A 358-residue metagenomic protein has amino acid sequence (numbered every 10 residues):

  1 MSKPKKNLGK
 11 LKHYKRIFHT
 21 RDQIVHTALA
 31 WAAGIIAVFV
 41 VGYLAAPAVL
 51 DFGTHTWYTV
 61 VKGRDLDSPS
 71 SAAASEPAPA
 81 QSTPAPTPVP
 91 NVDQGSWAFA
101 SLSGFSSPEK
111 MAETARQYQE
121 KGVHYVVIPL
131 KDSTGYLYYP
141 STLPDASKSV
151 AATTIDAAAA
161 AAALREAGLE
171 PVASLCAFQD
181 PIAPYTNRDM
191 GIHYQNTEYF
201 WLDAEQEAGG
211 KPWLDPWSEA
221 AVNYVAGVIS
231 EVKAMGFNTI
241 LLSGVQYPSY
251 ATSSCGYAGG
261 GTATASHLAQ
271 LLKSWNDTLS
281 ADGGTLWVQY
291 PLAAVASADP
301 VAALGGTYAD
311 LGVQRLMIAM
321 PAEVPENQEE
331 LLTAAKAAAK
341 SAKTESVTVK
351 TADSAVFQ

Functional and structural regions predicted by a protein language model:
M1-T27: N-terminal Lys/Arg-rich, disordered targeting/topogenic segments
T27-P47: Hydrophobic membrane-insertion alpha-helices, especially the h-region of bacterial N-terminal signal peptides
V41, A45-T54, G305-Q358: Substrate-binding cleft of secreted/luminal carbohydrate-active enzymes
L50-Q94: N-terminal, intrinsically disordered, polar/charged segments of Gram-positive cell-envelope systems that serve as
P88-F99, F178-S230: Active-site-adjacent "subsite" loops/lids of carbohydrate-active enzymes
K110-Y136, E231-S243, Y308-M317: Catalytic domains of carbohydrate-active enzymes, especially glycoside hydrolases
D132-C176, Y250-T285: Aromatic-lined substrate-binding rim segments of carbohydrate-active enzymes
E170-D180, I240-S243, T262-A302, A319 (+1 more regions): Aromatic-lined carbohydrate-recognition surfaces of secreted/lumenal glycan-active proteins
